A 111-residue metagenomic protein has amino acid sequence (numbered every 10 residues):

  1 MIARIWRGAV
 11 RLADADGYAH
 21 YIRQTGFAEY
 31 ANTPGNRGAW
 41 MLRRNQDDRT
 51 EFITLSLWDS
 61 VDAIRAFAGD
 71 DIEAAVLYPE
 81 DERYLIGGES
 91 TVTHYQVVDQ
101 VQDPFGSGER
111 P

Functional and structural regions predicted by a protein language model:
I2, W40-T50, V76-P111: Glycine-rich beta-strand-turn "strand-cap" elements at beta-sheet edges
A3-A9, G38-D70: Short, well-ordered beta-strand segments in beta-rich or mixed alpha/beta enzyme and ligand-binding folds
A9-I22: Short, surface-exposed ligand-recognition loops at beta-strand->loop->(often short) alpha-helix junctions that present
L12, S60, Q96-D99: Non-catalytic surface loops within mature trypsin-like serine protease
D14-D16, F27-A28, L42-N45: Intrinsically disordered, low-complexity segments enriched in polar/charged residues with Gly/Pro, especially when
D16-Y18, R49, I64-A66, Q102-P104: Short acidic, gly/pro-rich beta-turn/loop elements at beta-sheet edges and active-site/ligand-binding grooves
H20-N36, L57-H94: An amphipathic, aromatic/His-enriched active-site/gating alpha helix that lines ligand/cofactor pockets
